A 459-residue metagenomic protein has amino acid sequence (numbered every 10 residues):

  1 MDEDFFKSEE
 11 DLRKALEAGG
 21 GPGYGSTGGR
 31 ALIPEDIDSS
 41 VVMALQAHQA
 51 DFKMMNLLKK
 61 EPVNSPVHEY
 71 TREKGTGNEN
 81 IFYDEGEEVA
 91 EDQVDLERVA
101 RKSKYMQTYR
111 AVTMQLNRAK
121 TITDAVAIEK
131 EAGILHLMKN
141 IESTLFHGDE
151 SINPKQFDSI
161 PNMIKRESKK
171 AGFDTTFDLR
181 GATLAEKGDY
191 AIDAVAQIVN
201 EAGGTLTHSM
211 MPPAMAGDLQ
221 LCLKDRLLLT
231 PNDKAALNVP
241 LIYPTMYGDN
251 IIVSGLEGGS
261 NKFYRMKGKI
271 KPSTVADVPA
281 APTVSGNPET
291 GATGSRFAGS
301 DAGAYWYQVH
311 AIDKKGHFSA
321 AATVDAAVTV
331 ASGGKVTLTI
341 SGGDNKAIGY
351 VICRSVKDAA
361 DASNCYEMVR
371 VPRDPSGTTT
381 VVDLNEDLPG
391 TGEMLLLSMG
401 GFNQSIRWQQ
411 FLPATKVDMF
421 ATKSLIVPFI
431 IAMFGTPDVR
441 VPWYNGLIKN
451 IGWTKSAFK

Functional and structural regions predicted by a protein language model:
M1-A280, T329, Y366, S376-V382 (+1 more regions): Flexible, glycine/threonine- and acidic-rich loop/arm segments that mediate assembly and lattice contacts in viral
G268-L395: Disordered, low-complexity "stalk" and linker segments at domain junctions of extracellular and cell-surface proteins
